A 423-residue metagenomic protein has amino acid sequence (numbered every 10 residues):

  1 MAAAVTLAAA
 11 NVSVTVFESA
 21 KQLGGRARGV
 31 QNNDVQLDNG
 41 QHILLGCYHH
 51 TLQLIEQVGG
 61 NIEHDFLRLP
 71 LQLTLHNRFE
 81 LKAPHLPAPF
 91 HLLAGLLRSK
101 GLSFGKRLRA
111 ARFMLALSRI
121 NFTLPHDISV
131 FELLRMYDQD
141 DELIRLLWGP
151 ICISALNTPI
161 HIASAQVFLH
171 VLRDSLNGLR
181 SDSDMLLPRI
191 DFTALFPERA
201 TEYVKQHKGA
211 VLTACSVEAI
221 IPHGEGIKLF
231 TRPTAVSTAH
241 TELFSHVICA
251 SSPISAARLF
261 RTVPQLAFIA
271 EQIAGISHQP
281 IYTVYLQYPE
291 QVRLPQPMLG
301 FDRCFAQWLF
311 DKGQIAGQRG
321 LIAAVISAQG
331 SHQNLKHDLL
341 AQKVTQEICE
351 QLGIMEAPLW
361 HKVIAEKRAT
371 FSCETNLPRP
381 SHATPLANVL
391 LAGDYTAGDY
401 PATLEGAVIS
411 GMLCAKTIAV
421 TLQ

Functional and structural regions predicted by a protein language model:
A3-V12, H207: A short, Lys/Arg-enriched amphipathic alpha-helix followed by its capping loop at the start of a domain
A8-N32: Glycine-rich FAD pyrophosphate-binding loop
R28-G46, M114-S118: Glycine-rich active-site loop/strand segments that organize a redox cofactor
Y48-L52, E56-Q57, N61-A165, L169: Mobile amphipathic helical/loop "lid" adjacent to a hydrophobic cofactor/ligand pocket
D65-F66, T213, H278-I281, I354-A365: A short coil-to-beta-strand element that immediately follows conserved catalytic motifs
H170-P233, H246: Helical element adjacent to the flavin cofactor pocket in flavoenzyme catalytic cores
C215-D338, E347-L352, R379-H382: Mid-domain catalytic core of redox enzymes that form a hydrophobic substrate pocket/lid adjacent to a catalytic redox
Q307-Q423: Conserved flavin/dinucleotide-binding core of flavoenzymes
